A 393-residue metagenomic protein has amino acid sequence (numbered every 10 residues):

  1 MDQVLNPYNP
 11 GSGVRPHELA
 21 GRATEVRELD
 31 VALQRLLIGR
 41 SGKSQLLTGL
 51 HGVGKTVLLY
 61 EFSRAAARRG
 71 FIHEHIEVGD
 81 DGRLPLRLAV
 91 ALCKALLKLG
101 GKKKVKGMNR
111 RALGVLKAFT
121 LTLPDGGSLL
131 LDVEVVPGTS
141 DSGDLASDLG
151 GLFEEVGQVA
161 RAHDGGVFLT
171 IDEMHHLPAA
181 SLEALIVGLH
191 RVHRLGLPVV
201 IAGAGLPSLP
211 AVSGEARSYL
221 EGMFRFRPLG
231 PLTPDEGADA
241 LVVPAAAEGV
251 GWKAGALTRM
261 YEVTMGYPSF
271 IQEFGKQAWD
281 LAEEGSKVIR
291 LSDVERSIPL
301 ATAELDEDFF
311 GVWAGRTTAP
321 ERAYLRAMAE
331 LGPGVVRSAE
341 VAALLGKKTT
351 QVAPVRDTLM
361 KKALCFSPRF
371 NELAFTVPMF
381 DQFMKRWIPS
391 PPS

Functional and structural regions predicted by a protein language model:
M1-Q45, M108, S393: A short, basic N-terminal segment
L36, L209-E262, E283-S286: Helix-loop-helix "sensor" segment of P-loop NTPases
G42-G49, V53-V167, L197-V199: P-loop NTPase nucleotide-binding core
R161-I171, H175-A184, G188-S218, R227-P228: Sensor-1/coupling segment of RecA-like P-loop NTPase cores
A180, L345-K362, F370: Short amphipathic alpha-helical interaction segments
G266, Q272-T349: Winged-helix-like regulatory helical subdomains adjacent to P-loop NTPase cores
P368-A374, P378-M379: Short, Lys/Arg-rich nucleic-acid/phosphate-binding segment
P378-S393: Short, amphipathic alpha-helical interaction segments positioned at domain boundaries
